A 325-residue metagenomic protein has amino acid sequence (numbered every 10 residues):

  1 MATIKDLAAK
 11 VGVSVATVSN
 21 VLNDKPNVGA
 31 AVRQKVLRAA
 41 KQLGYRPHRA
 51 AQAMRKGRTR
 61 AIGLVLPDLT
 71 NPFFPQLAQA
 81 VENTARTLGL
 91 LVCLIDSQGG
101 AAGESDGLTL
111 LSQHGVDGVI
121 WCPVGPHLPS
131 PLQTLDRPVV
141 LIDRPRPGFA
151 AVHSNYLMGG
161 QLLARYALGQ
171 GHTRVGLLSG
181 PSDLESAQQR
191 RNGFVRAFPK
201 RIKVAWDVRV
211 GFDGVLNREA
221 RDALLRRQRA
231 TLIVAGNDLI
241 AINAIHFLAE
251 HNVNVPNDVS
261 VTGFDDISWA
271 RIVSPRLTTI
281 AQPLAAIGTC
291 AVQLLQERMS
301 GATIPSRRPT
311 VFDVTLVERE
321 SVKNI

Functional and structural regions predicted by a protein language model:
M1-R60: N-terminal helix-turn-helix DNA-binding module of bacterial transcription factors
A2, A61-R165, G169, A223-L225: Alpha-helical recognition/docking segments in bacterial nutrient-uptake and carbohydrate-utilization systems
V15-N20, M54-L69, Y166, R174-P181: Short beta-strand segments enriched in small/hydrophobic residues
R49, P67-Q76, L94-G103, V152-L162 (+5 more regions): Hinge/beta->alpha junction and helix N-cap segments in small-molecule ligand-binding domains
T59, V116, H172, R229-A230 (+1 more regions): Short, high-confidence coil segments that cap the C-terminus of an alpha-helix and link into the following beta-strand
L108-L111, G115-P123, G176-S179, R226-L239 (+1 more regions): Periplasmic-binding protein-like
V204, D222-I325: Flexible loop/turn connectors
